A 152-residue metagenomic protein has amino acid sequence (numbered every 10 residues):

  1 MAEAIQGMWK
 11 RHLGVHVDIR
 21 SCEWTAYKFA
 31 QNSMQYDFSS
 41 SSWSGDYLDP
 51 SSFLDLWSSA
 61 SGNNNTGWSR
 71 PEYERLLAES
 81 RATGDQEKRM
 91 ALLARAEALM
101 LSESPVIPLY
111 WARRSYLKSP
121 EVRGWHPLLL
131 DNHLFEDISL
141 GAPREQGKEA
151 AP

Functional and structural regions predicted by a protein language model:
M1-M8, T25-P152: Detector for C-terminal structural segments
G14-H16, V106: A generic structural signal for alpha->beta connector loops
H16-E23: Short beta-strand-to-loop elements that line the ligand-binding cleft of bilobed periplasmic-binding protein-like
